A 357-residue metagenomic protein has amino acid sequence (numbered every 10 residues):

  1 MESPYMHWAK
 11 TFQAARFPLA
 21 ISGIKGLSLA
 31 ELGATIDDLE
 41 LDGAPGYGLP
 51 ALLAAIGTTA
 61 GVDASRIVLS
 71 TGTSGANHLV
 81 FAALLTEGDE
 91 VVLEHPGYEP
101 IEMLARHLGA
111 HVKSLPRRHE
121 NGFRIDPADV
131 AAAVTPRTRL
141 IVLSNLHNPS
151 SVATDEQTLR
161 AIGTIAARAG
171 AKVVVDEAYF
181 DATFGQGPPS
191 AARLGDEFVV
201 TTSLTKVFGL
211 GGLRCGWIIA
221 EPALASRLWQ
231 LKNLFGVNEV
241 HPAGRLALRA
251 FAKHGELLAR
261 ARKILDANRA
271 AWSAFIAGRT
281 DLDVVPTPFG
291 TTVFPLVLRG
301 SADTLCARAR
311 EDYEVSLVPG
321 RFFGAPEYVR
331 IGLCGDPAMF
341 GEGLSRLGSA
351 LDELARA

Functional and structural regions predicted by a protein language model:
M1-S74, L79, E353-A357: N-terminal small-domain helix-loop-helix segment of the aminotransferase-like
A83-L143: PLP-dependent aminotransferase-like
D89, A110, R168-A171, E177 (+1 more regions): A short helix->loop->beta-strand "cap" motif at the edges of active sites that frequently abuts
L108, R168-A169, R279, Y313 (+1 more regions): Helix C-cap/helix->beta junction micro-motif
E120-Q186: Active-site phosphate-binding strand-loop segment of PLP-dependent enzymes
D196-D266, S345: Conserved core segment of the aminotransferase class I/II
I264-S273, D283-V297: Conserved glycine-rich beta-strand-loop-beta hairpin in the small C-terminal domain of fold type I
A307-L317, F323-A357: PLP-dependent enzyme catalytic core of the Aspartate aminotransferase-like
